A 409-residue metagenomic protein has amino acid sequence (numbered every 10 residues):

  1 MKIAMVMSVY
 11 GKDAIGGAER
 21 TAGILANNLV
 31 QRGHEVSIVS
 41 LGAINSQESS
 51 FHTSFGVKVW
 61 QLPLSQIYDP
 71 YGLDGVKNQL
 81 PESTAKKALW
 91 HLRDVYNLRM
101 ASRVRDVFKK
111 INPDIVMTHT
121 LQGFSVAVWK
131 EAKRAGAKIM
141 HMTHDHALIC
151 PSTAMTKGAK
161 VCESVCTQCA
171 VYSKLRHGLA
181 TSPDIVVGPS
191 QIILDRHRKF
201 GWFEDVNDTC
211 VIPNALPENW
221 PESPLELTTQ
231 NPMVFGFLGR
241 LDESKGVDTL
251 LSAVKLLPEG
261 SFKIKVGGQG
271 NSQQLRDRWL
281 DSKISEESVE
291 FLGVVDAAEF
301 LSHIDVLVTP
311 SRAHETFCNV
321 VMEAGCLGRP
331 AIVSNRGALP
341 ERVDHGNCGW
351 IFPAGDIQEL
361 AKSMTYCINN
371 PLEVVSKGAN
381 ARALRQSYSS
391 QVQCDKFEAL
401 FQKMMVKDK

Functional and structural regions predicted by a protein language model:
N45, S49-H52, R198-K199, K263-L292: Short, structured helix-loop element that forms part of the nucleotide-activated donor/catalytic region
Y71-H91, H141-T181: Acceptor-binding helix/loop patch of EC 2.4 sugar-transfer enzymes, predominantly nucleotide-sugar-dependent
C169-D208, L216-P221: A short, active-site helix/loop in glycosyltransferases that binds the activated sugar's phosphate group
T228-K245, L251-K255, K265: Conserved donor-binding/catalytic core segment of Leloir-type glycosyltransferases
S288-L301, G355: Conserved active-site histidine-acidic residue motif and adjacent donor-binding/catalytic loop of glycosyltransferases
V294, H345-G346, W350-I357, Y366-L372 (+1 more regions): Conserved acidic donor-binding segment of nucleotide-sugar-dependent glycosyltransferases
V306, P330-V333: Short hydrophobic beta-strand element within catalytic cores of glycosyltransferases and related nucleotide-activated
L372-Q402: A charged, aromatic-enriched C-terminal amphipathic alpha-helix characteristic of glycosyltransferases across folds
